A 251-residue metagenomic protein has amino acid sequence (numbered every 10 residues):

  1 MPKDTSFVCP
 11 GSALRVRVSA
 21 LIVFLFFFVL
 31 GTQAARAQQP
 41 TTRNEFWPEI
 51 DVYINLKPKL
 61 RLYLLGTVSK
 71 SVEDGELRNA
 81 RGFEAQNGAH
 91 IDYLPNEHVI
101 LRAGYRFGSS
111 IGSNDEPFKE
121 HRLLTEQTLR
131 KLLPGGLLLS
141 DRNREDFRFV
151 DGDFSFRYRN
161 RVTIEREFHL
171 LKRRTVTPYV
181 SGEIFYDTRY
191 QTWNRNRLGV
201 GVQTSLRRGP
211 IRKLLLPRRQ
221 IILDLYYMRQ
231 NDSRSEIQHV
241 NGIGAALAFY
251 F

Functional and structural regions predicted by a protein language model:
A35-R78: Short glycine/proline- and aromatic-enriched beta-strand/turn motifs that initiate or cap beta-hairpins
R36-T41, D74-N79, G112-F118, R148-D153 (+2 more regions): Outer-membrane beta-barrel domain signature
N44-F46, R81-A85, K119-L123, F154-Y158 (+2 more regions): Residues that define the transmembrane beta-barrel architecture of outer-membrane proteins
I50, N87-A89, T125-Q127, N160-I164 (+2 more regions): Membrane-embedded beta-strands of outer-membrane beta-barrel proteins, especially the hydrophobic/small aromatic
P58-L64, E97-A103, P134-L139, L171-V176 (+1 more regions): Repeated loop/turn-to-beta-strand initiation elements of outer-membrane beta-barrel proteins
G66-V72, Y105-I111, K131, E145-F149 (+4 more regions): Transmembrane beta-strands of outer-membrane beta-barrel pores
H90-D151, S155-E165: Gram-negative (and chloroplast) outer-membrane scaffold detector with strong preference for beta-barrel transmembrane
Q127, T204-L206, H239-F251: Outer-membrane beta-barrel "beta-signal"
